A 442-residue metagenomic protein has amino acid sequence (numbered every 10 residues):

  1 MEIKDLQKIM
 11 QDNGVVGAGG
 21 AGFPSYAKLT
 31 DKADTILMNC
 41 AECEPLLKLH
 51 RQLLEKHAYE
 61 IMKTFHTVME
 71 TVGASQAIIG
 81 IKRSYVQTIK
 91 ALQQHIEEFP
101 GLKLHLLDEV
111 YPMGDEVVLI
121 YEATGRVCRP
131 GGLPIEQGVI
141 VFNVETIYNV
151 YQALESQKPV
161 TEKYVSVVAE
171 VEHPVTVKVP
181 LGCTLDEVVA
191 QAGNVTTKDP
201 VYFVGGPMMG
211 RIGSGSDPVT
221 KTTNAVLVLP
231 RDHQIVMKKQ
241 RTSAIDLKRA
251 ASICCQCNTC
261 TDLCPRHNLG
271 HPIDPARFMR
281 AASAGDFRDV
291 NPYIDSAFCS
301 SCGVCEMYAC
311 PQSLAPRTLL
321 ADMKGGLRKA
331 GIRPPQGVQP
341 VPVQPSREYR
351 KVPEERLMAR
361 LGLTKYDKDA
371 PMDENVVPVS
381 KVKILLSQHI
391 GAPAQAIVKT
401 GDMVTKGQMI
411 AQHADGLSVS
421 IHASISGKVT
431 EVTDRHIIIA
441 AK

Functional and structural regions predicted by a protein language model:
E2, G19, L46, G125 (+7 more regions): Flanking helices and flexible, charged tails adjoining ferredoxin-like Fe-S electron-transfer domains in multi-subunit
K4-Q7, E60-K63, P100, Y151-Q152 (+5 more regions): Signature of N-terminal electron-transfer/Fe-S-associated modules in redox systems
I36, E55-V72: Histidine-anchored nucleotide/phosphate-binding helix
M38-H50, V171: Gly-rich Lys/Arg/Thr-decorated short loops/hinges at beta-loop-alpha junctions or inter-strand turns that position
S75-I78, R83-L185, Q191-K198, G206 (+1 more regions): Hydrophobic alpha-helical positions that pack around
V179, T220, V398-V404: Short, well-ordered loop/turn sites that connect or cap secondary structure elements
P207-M209, S243-L247, S418-D434: Short, compositionally biased
L229-A251, T261, R266-V343: Ferredoxin-type iron-sulfur electron-transfer modules in oxidoreductases and energy-metabolism complexes
